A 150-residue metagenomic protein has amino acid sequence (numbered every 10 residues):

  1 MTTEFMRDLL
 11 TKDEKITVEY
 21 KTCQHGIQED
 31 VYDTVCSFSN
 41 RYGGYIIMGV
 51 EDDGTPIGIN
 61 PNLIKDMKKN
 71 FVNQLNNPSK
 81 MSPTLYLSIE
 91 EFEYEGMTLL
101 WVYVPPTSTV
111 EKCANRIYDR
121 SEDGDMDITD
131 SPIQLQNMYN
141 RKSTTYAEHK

Functional and structural regions predicted by a protein language model:
M1-K150: Conserved N-terminal catalytic/coupling substructures associated with nucleotide/phosphate chemistry
